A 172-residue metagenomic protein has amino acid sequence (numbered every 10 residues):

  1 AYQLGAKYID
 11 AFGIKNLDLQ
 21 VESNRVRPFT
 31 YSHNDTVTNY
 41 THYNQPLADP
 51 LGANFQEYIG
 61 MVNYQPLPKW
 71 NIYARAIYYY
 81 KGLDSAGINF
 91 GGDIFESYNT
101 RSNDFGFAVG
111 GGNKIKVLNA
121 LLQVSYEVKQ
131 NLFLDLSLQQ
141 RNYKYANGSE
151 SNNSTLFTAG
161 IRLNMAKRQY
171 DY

Functional and structural regions predicted by a protein language model:
A1-Y172: Exposed, low-structure sequence patches enriched in small/polar residues
